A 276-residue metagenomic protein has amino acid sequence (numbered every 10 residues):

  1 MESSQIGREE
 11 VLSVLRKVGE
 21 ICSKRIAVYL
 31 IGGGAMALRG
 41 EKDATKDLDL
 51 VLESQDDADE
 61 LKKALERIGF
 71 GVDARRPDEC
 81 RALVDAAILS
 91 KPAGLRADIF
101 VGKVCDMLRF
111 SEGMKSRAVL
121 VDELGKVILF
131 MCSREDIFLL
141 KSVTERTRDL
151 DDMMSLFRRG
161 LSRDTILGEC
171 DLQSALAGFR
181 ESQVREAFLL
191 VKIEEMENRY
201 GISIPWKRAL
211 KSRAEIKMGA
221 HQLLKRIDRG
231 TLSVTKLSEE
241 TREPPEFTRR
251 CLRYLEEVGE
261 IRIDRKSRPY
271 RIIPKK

Functional and structural regions predicted by a protein language model:
M1-D228, S233-K236, R242-R253, E257 (+1 more regions): Compositionally biased terminal segments of proteins
R265-R271: Short, Lys/Arg-rich nucleic-acid/phosphate-binding segment
